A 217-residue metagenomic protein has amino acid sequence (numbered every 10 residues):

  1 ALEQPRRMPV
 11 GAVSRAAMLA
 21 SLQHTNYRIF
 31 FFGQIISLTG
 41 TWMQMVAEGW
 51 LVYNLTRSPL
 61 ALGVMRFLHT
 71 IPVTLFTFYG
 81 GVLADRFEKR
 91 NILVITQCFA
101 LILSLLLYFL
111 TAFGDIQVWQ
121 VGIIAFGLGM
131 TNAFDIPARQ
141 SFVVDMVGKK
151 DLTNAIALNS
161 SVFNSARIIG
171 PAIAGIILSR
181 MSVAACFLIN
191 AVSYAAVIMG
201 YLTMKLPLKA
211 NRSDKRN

Functional and structural regions predicted by a protein language model:
A1-N217: Alpha-helical transmembrane-bundle signature of multi-pass membrane transport and export proteins
